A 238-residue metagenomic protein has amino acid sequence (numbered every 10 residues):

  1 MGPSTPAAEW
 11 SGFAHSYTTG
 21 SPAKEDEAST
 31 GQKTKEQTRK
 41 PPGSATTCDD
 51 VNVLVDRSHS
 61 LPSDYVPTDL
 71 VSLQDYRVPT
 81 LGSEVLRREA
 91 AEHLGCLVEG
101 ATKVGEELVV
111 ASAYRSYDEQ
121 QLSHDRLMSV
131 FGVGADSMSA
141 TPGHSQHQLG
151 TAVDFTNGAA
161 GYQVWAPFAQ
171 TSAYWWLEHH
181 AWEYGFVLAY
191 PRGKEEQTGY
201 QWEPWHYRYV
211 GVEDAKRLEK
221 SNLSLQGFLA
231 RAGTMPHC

Functional and structural regions predicted by a protein language model:
M1-A113, Y117-C238: Extracytoplasmic cell-surface/polysaccharide-interacting catalytic and binding patches
